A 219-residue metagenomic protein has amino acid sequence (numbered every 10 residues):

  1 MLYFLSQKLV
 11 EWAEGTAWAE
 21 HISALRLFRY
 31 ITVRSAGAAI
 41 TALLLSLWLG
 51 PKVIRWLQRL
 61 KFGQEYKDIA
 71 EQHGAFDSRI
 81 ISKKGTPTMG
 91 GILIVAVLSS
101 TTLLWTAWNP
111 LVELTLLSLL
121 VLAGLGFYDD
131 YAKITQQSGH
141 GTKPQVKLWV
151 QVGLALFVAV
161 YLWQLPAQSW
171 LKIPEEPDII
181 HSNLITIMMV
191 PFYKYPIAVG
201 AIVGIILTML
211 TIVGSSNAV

Functional and structural regions predicted by a protein language model:
M1-V219: "…together with the soluble PPM/PP2C metallo-phosphatase catalytic core" -> "…together with the soluble PPM/PP2C
